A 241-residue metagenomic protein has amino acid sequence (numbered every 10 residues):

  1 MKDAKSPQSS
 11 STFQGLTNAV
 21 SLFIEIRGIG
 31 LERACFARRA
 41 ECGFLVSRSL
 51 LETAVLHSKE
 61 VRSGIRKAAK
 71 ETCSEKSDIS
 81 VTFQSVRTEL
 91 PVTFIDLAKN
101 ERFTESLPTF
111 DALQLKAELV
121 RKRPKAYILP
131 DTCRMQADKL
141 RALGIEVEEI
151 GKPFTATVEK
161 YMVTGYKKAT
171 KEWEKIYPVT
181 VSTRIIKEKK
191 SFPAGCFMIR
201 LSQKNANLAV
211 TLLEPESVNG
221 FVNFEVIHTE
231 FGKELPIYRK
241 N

Functional and structural regions predicted by a protein language model:
M1-V158, M162-V163: Hard-cation-handling environments
K139-A142, E148-E149, G165-N241: Catalytic centers of hydrolytic enzymes
